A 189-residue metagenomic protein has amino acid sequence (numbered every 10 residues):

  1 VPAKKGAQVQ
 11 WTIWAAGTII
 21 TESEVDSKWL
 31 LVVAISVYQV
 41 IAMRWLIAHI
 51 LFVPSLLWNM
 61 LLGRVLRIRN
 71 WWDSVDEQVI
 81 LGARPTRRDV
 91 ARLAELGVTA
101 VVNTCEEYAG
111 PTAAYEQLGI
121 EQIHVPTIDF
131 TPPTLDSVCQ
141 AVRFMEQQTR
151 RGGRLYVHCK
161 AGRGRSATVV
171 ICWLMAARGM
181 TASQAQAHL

Functional and structural regions predicted by a protein language model:
K4-K5: Polybasic, lysine-rich low-complexity intrinsically disordered segments
Q8-Q10, Y38-Q39: Low-complexity, intrinsically disordered or signal/transmembrane-proximal segments
W11, I19-E22: Intrinsically disordered, low-complexity segments enriched in serine/threonine/proline/glycine and often basic
W11-W14, W29: Tryptophan (W) side chains
S27, V32-V65: Non-catalytic regulatory/accessory regions that flank a structured catalytic core
V65-L155, M175-L189: Cysteine-based protein phosphatase catalytic domain of the PTP/DSP
G152-I171: A phosphate-binding catalytic loop at a beta-strand-loop-alpha-helix junction that coordinates phosphoryl groups
